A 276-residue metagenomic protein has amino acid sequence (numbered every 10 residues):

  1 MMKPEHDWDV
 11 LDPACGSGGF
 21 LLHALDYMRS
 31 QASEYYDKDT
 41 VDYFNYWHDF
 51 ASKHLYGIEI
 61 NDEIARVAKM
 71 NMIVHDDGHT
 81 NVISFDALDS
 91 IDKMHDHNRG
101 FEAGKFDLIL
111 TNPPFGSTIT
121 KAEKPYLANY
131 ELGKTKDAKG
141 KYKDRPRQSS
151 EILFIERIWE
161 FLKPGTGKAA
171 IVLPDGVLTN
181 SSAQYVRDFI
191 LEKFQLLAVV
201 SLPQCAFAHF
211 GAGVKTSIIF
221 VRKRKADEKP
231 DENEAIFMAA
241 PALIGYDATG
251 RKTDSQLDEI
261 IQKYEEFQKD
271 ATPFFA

Functional and structural regions predicted by a protein language model:
M1-G104, L108, G116-T118, P174-G176 (+2 more regions): Conserved S-adenosyl-L-methionine
D96-H97, F101-A276: A conserved structural/catalytic subdomain of Rossmann-like adenosyl-cofactor enzymes
